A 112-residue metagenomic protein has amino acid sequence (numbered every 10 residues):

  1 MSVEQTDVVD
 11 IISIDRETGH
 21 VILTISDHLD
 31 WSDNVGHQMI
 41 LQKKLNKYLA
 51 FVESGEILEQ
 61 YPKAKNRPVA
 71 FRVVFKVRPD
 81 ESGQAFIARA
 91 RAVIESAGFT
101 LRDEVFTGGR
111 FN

Functional and structural regions predicted by a protein language model:
S2-T18, A88-E95, D103-V105: N-terminal intrinsically disordered, cationic/polar leader segments that include organellar targeting peptides
Q5-D7, D15-V21, F75-G83: Amphipathic, soluble alpha/beta structural segments
V8, I12, L58-K63: Peripheral peptide segments
V8-V35: Short, compositionally biased "basic patch" segments
V21-L29, K63-V77: Short glycine-rich, basic-tinged beta-strand/loop micro-motifs
S32-M39, E81-Q84: Ordered, soluble secondary-structure elements with a strong preference for glycine-centered loop motifs and nearby
V35-E59: Acidic, aromatic-enriched beta-alpha/helix-loop junctions
A70-N112: Helix-rich interaction surfaces within compact, conserved domain-sized segments that mediate assembly or partner
